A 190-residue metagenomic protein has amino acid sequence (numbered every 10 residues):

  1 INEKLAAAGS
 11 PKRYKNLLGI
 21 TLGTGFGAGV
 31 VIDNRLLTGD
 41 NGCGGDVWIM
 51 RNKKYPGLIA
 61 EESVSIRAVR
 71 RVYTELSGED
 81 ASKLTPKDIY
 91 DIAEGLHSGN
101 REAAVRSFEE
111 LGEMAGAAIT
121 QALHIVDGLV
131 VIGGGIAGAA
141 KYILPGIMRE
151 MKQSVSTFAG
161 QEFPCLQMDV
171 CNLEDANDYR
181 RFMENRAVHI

Functional and structural regions predicted by a protein language model:
I1-L58, I190: Phosphate-binding/catalytic loop of phosphoryl-transfer enzymes
A6-P11, R51-I190: ATP-binding/phosphotransfer module of carbohydrate and carboxylate kinases, centering on a glycine-rich
